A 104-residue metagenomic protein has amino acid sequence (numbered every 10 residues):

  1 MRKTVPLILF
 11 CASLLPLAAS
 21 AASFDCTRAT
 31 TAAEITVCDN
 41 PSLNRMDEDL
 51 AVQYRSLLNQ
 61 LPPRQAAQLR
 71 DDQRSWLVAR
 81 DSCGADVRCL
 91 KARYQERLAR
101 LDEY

Functional and structural regions predicted by a protein language model:
T4, A19-Y104: N-terminal alpha-helical modules
P6-P16: Bacterial N-terminal signal peptides
